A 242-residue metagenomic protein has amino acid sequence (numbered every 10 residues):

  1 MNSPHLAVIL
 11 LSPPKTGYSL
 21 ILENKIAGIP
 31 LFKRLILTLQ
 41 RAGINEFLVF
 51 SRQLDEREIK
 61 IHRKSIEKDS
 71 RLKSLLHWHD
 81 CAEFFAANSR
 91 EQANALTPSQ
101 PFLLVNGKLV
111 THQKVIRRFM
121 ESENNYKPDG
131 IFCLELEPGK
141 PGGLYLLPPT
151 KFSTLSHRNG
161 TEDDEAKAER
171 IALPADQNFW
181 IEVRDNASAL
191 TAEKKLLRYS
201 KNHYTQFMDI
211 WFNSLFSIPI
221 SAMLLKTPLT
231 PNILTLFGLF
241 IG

Functional and structural regions predicted by a protein language model:
N2-H62: N-terminal glycine-rich phosphate-binding loop and ensuing alpha1 helix
L31-L35, N88-Q92, P219: Well-ordered alpha-helical segments embedded in enzymatic catalytic cores
F32, K108, T230: Residue-level signal for inorganic ion chemistry
K64-P138: Conserved beta-loop-beta/alpha segment of the NTase-like Rossmann-fold superfamily that binds/positions NTPs
L103, V110-Y204: Catalytic-core segments of class I nucleotidyltransferases/pyrophosphorylases that form NMP-activated intermediates
D176-G242: Topogenic membrane-insertion module of multi-pass membrane proteins
